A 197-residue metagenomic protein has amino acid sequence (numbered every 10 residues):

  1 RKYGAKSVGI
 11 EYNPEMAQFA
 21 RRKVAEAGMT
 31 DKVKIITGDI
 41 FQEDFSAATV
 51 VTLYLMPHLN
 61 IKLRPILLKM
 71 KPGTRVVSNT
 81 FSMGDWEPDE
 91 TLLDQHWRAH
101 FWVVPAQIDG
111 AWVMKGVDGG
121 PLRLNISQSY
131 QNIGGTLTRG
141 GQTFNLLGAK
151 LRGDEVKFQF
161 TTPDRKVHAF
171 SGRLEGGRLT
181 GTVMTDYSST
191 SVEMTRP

Functional and structural regions predicted by a protein language model:
R1-Y3: Alpha-helix C-terminal capping segments
A5-E11: Conserved SAM-binding motif I beta-strand of class I
K6, K32-K34, R75: Conserved beta-strand segments of alpha/beta enzyme cores
G9, T52, V76: Conserved SAM-binding loop
N13-A47: S-adenosyl-L-methionine
F41, F45-L68: A short SAM/SAH-binding and catalytic strip from SAM-dependent methyltransferases
H58-D109: C-terminal substrate-binding/active-site "lid" region of AdoMet-derived donor-dependent transferases
I108-P197: Central antiparallel beta-sheet cores of small beta-barrel/beta-sandwich binding domains
